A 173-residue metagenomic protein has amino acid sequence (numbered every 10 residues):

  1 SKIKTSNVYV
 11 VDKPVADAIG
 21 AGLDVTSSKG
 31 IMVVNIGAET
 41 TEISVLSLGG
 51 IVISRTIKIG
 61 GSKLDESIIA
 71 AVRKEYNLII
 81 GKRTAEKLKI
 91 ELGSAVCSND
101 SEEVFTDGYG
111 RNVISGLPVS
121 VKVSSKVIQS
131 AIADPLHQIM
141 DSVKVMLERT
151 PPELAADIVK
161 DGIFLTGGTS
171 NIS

Functional and structural regions predicted by a protein language model:
S1-I36, V45-F164, S170-S173: Nucleotide/phosphate-binding catalytic cleft detector across ATP-hydrolyzing and phosphate-transferring enzymes
T41-I43: Positively charged, low-complexity, intrinsically disordered RNA-binding extensions
